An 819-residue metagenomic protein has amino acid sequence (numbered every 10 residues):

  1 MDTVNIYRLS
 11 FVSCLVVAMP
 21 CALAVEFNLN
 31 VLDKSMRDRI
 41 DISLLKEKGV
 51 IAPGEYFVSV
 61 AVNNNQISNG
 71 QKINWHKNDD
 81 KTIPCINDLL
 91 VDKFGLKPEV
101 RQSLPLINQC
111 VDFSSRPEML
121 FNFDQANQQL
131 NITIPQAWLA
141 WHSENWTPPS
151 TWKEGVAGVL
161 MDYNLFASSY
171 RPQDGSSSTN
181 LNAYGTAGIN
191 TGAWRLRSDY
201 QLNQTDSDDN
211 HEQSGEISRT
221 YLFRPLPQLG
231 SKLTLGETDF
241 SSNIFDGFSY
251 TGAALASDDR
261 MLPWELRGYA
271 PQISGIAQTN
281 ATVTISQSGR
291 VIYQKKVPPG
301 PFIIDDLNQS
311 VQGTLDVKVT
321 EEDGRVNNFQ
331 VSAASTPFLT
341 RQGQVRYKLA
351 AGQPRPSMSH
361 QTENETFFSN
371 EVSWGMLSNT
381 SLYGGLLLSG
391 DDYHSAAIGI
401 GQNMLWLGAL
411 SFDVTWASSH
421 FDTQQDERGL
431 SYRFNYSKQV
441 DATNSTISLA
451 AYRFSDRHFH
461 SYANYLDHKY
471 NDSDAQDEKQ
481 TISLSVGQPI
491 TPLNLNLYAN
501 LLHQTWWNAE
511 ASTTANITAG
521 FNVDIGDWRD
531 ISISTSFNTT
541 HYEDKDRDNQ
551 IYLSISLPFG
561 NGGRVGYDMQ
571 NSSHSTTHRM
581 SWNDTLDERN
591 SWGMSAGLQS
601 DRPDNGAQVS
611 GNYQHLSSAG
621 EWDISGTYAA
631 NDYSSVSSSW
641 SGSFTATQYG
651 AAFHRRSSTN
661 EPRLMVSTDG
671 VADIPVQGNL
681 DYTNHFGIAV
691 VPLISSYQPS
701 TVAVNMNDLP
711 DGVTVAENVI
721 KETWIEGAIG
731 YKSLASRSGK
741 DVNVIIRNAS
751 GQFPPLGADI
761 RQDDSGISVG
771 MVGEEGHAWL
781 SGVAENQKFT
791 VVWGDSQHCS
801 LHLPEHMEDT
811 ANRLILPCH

Functional and structural regions predicted by a protein language model:
V4-I6, V12-A18, L23-R267, H574-T645 (+1 more regions): Post-signal-peptide, soluble extracytosolic/periplasmic N-terminal scaffold domains of envelope/secretory systems
I51-N74, A281, G670-L680, S750-D764: Short, ordered, surface-exposed loop/turn motifs in non-cytosolic proteins
V60, I273-G275, L664-T668, K740-A749: A short, amphipathic beta-strand motif
Q71-K72, L680-A689, S765-H777: Short, acidic Ser/Thr/Gly-rich low-complexity loop/linker segments typical of extracellular and cell-surface proteins
N78-I86, L307-Q312, I688-T714, I725-E726 (+2 more regions): Short Pro-Gly-centered beta-turn/loop motif in secreted/extracellular proteins
I86, W152-D208, V345-S418, D441 (+3 more regions): Conserved, compact domain cores that house catalytic/ligand-binding motifs in diverse enzymes and effector modules
W138, A167-R171, A193, L202-D206 (+18 more regions): Transmembrane beta-strands of outer-membrane beta-barrel pores
W152, L181-G192, S214-P227, N364-S378 (+12 more regions): Feature captures outer-membrane beta-barrel proteins of Gram-negative bacteria and organelles
